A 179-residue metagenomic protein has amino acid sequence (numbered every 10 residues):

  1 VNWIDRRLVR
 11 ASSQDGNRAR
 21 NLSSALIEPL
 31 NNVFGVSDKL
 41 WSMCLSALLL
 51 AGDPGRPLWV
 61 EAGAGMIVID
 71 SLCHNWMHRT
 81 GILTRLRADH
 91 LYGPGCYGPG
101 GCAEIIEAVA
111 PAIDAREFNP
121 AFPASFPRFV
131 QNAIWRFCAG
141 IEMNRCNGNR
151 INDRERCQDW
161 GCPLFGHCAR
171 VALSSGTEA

Functional and structural regions predicted by a protein language model:
V1-A179: HhH-family (HhH-GPD) DNA N-glycosylase catalytic core used in base-excision repair
